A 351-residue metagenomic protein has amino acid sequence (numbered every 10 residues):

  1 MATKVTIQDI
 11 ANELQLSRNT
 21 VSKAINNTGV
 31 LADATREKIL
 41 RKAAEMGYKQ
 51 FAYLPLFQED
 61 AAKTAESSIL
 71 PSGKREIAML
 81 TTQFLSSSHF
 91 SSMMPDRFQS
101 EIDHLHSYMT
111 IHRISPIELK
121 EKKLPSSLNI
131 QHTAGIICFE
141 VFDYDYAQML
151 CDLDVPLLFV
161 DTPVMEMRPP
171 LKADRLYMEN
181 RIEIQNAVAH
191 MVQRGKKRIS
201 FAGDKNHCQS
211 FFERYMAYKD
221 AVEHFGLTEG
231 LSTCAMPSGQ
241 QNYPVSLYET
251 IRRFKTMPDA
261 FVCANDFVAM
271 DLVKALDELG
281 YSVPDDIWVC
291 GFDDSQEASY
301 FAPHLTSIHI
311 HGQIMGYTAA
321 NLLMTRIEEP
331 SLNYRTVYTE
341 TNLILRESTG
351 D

Functional and structural regions predicted by a protein language model:
M1-A65: N-terminal helix-turn-helix DNA-binding module of bacterial transcription factors
A2, Y48-L124: Amphipathic helical "hinge" segments at domain boundaries
H89-L105, E183-N186, Q209-E229, D271 (+2 more regions): Short, solvent-exposed amphipathic alpha-helices that sit in or adjacent to ligand/effector-binding or catalytic
I102-I114, F201, K219-N242: Short beta-strand elements in bilobed, periplasmic/extracellular small-molecule ligand-binding domains
F139-E183, F267, D293-L305: Flexible loop/hinge segments that line or gate small-molecule binding clefts
D174-A202, Q241-E249, A269, I310-E328: Hydrophobic alpha-helical segments within soluble ligand-binding/sensing domains
Q185-L227, R335-G350: An alpha-beta-alpha
Y248-D351: Flexible loop/turn connectors
